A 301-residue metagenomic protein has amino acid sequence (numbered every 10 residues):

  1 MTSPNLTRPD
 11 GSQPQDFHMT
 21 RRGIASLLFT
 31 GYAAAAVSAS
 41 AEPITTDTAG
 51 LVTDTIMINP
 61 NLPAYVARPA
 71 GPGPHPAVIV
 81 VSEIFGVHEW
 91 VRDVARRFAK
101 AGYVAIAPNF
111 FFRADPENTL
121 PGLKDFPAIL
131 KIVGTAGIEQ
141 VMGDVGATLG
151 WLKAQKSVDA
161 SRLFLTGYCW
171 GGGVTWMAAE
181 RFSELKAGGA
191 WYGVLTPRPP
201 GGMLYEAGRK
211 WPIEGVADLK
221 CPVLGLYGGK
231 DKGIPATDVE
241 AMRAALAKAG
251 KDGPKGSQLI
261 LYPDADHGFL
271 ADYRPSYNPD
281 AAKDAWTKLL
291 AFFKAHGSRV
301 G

Functional and structural regions predicted by a protein language model:
M1-M19: N-terminal secretory signal peptides
M19-F29: N-terminal export leaders
E42-A70: N-terminal cap/lid segment of alpha/beta-hydrolase-fold proteins
P74-E83: Short beta-strand element of the alpha/beta-hydrolase
P121-T166: Gly/Ser-rich "nucleophile elbow"/oxyanion-hole loop immediately N-terminal to the catalytic nucleophile in hydrolases
A147-P212: Primarily recognizes the serine-hydrolase "nucleophile elbow" in alpha/beta-hydrolase and SGNH/GDSL folds
L219, G225-Y227: Short beta-strand/loop motif that positions the catalytic acidic residue of the alpha/beta-hydrolase fold
D252-G301: C-terminal catalytic histidine-bearing segment of alpha/beta-hydrolase fold enzymes
